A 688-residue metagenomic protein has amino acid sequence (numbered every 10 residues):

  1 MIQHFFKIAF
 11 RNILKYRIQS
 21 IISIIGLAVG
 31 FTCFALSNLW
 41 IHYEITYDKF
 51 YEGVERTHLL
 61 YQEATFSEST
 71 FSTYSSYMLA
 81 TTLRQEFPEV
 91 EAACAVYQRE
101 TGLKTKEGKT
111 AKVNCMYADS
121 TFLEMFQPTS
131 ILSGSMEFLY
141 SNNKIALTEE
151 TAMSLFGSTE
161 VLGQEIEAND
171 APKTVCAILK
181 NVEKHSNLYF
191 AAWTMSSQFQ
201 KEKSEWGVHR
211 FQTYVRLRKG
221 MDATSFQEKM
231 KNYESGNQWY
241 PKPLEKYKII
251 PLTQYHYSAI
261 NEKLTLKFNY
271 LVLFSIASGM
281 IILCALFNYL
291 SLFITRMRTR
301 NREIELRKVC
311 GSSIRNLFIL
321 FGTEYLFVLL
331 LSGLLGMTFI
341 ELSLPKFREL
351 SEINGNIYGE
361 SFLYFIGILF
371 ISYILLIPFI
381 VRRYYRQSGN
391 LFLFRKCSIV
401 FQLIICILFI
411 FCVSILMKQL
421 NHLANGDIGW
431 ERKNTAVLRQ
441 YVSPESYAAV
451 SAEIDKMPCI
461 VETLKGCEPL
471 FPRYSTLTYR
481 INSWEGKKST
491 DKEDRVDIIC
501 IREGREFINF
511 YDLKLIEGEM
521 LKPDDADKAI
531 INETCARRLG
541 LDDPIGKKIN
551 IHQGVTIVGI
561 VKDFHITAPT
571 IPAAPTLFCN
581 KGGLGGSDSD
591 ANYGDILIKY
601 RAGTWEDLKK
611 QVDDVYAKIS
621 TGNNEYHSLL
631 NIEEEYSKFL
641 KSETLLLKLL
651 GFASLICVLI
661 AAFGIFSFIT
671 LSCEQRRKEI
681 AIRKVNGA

Functional and structural regions predicted by a protein language model:
Q3-F6, R11, K15, N232-M280 (+6 more regions): Membrane-helix entry/capping segments
F6-I18, I22, G26, F287-V328 (+3 more regions): Intracellular coupling helices
K15-Y43, R395-Q419, W430, G664: Short, strongly hydrophobic transmembrane alpha-helices
T32, L36, K246-K248, Y325-R386 (+1 more regions): Small-residue-rich transmembrane alpha-helices
S37-G102, K201-E202, V208-Y214, R218 (+5 more regions): Membrane-proximal extracellular/periplasmic loop immediately following the first transmembrane helix
I45-V54, Y189-Q200, K242, Y257-N261 (+3 more regions): Short juxtamembrane loops and helix-capping segments at transmembrane helix boundaries of multi-pass membrane proteins
D119-I131, I145-L266, A452-K638: Mid-to-C-terminal secondary-structure elements that act as membrane-proximal/extracytoplasmic interface segments
L271-S291, L649-F668: Selective detector of the "anchor" transmembrane alpha-helix that sits immediately C-terminal
